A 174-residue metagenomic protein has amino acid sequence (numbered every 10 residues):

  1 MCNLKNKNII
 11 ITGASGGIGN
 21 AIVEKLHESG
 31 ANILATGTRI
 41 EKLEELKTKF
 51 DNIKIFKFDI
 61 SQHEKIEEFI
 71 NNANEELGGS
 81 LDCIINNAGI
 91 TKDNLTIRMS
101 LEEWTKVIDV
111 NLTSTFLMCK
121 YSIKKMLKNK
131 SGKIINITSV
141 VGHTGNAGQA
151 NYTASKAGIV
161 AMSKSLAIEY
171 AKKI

Functional and structural regions predicted by a protein language model:
S15-G16: Conserved glycine-rich cofactor-binding loop
F58-F69, L101: The beta1-alpha1 cofactor-binding region of Rossmann-like NAD(H)/NADP(H)-dependent oxidoreductases
L95-T96, E103-I108: Substrate-binding pocket helix/loop in short-chain dehydrogenase/reductase
I97, T144-A150, K172-K173: Active-site loop immediately N-terminal to the catalytic Tyr-X3-Lys motif of short-chain dehydrogenase/reductase
C119, S155, S163: Active-site helix of classical SDR
K124, I168-K172: Alpha-helical segment proximal to the catalytic Tyr-Lys
S139: Residue(s) in the substrate-gating loop at a strand-loop-helix junction that position the organic substrate next
